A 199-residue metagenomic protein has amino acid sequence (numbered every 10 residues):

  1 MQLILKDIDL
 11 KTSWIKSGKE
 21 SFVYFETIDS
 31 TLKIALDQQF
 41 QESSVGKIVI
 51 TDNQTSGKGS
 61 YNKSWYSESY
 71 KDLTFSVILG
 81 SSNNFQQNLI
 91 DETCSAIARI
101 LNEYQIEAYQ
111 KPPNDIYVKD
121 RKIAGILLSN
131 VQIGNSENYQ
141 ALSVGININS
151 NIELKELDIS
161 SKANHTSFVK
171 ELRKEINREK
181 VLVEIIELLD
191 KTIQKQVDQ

Functional and structural regions predicted by a protein language model:
M1-I100, I106, E175-I176, Q194: N-terminal lobe of the biotin/lipoate ligase/transferase fold
M1-L5, S82-A108, V118-Q199: Long, positively charged amphipathic alpha-helical accessory segments at protein N-termini or as interdomain linkers
S44, S60, K111, R121-I123: Short beta-strand-initiation
V45, K71-F75, P112, Q140-V144 (+1 more regions): A generic structural signal for short beta-strands and their flanking turns/coil linkers
